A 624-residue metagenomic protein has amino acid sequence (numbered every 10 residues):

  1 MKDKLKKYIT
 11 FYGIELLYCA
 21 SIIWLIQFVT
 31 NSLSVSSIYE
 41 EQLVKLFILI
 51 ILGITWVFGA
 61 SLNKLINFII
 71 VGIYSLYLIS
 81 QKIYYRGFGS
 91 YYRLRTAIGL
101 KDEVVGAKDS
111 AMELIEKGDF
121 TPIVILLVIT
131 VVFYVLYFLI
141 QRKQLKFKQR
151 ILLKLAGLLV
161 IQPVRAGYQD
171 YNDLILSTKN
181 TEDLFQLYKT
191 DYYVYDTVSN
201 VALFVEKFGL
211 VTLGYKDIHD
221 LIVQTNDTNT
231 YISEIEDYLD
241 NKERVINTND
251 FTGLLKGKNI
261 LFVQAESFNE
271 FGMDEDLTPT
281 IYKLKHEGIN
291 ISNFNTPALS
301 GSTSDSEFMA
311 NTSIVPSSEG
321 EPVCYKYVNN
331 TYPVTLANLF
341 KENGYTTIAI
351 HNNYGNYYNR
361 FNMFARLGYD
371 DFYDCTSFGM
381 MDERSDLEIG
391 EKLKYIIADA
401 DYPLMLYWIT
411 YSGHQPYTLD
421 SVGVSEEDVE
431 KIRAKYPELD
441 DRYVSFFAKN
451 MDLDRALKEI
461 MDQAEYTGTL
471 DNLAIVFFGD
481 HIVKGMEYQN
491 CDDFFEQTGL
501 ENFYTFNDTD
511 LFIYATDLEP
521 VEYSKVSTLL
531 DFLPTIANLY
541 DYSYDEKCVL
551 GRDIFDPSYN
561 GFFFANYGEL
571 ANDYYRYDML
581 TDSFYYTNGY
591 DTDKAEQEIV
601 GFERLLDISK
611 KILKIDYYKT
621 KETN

Functional and structural regions predicted by a protein language model:
K2-V211, Y215: Transmembrane and membrane-interface helices of multi-pass, inner-membrane envelope-modifying transferases
Y18, V194, V211, Q224-T228 (+1 more regions): Intrinsic-disorder-associated interaction segments
I83-T96, E113-E116, T121, Q224 (+7 more regions): A diffuse structural propensity rather than consistent per-protein peaks
Y92-D102, T230, V424, S527 (+1 more regions): Short coil/turn linker and secondary-structure boundary residues
L210-V223, Y369-D370: His/Asp/Glu-rich, glycine-adjacent segments that coordinate divalent cations and/or stabilize oxyanion chemistry on
L221-Y238: Non-catalytic propeptide/linker segments at domain boundaries
S233-N624: Solvent-exposed soluble domains appended to multi-pass membrane proteins
